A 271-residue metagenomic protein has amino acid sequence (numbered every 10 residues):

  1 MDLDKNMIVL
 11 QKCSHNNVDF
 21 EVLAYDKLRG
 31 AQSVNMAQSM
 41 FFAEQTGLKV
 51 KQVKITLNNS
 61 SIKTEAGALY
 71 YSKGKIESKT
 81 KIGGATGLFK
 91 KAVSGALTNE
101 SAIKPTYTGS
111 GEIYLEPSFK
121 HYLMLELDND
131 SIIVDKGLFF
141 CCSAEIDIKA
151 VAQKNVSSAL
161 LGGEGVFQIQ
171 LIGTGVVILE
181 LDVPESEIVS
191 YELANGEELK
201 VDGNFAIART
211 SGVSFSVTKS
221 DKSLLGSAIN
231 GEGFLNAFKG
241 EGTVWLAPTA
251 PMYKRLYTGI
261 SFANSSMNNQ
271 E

Functional and structural regions predicted by a protein language model:
D2-E271: Phosphate/adenylate-binding glycine loop and adjacent helical scaffold
